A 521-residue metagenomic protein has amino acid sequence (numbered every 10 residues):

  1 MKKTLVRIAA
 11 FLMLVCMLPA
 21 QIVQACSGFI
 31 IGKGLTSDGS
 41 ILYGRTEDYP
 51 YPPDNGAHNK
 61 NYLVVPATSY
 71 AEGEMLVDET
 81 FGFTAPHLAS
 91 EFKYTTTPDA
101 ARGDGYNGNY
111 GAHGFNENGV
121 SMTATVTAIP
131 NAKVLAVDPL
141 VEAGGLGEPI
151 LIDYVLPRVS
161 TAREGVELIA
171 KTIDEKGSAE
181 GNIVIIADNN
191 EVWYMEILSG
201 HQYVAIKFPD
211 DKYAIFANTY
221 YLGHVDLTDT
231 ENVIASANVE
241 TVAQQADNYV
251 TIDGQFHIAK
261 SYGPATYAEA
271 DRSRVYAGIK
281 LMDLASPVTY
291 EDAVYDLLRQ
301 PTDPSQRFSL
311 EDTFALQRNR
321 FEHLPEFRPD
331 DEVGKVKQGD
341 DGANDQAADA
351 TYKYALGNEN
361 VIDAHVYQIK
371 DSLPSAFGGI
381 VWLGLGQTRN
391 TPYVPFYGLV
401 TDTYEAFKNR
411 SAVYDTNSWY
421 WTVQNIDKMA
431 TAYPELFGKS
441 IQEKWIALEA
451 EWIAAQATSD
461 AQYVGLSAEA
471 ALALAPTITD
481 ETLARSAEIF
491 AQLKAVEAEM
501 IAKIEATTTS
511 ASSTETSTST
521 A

Functional and structural regions predicted by a protein language model:
M1-A9: Bacterial N-terminal signal peptides that target proteins for export
M13-Q21: Hydrophobic core
C26-G147, L168-F308: A contiguous strand-loop segment
I152-R158: Short, well-ordered beta-strand elements within core beta-sheets of diverse protein domains
K280-A350, Y354-N358, L448-E451, A455-S459: Accessory, solvent-exposed terminal regions and/or long lumenal/extracellular loops of proteins
V333-G465: Substrate-recognition/cap regions that form aromatic- and gly/pro-loop-enriched pockets for small-molecule ligands
I441-A521: Histidine-centered catalytic/metal-binding microenvironments
